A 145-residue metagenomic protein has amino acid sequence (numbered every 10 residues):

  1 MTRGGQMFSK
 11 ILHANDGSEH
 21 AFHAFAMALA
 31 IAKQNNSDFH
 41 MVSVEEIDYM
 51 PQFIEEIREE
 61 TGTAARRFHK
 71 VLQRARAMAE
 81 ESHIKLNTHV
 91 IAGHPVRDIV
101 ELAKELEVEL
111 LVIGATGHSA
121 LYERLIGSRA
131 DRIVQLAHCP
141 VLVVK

Functional and structural regions predicted by a protein language model:
M1-Q6, A77-L111: Structural beta-alpha unit
T2-R58, M78, S82: Small/aliphatic-rich secondary-structure junction motif
H40, N87, L142: Conserved beta-strand positions in the Rossmann-like core of class I SAM-dependent methyltransferases
S43-E45, G114-T116, K145: Short secondary-structure boundary segments
I57-E60, E105-E107, R129-A130: Short, hinge-like loop/turn segments at secondary-structure boundaries
R58-K70: A short acidic, glycine-rich active-site loop that binds or catalyzes chemistry on phosphate/adenosine moieties
L110-Q135: Glycine-rich, Arg-bearing micro-motifs that act as flexible, cationic patches
